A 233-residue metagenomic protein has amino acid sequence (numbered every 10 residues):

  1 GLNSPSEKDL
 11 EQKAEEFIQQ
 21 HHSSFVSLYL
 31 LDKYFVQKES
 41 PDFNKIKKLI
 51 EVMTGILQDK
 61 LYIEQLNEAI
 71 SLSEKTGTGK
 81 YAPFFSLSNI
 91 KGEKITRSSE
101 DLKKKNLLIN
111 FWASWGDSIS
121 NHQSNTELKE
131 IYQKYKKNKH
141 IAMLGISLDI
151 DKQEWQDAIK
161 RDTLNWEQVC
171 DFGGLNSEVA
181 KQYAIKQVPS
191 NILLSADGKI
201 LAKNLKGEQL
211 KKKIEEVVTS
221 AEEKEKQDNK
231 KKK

Functional and structural regions predicted by a protein language model:
G1-S99, K104-K105, K134-K137: Oxidative protein folding and maturation machinery
L102-L107, K137-I141, T163-N165, A196: Loop/turn elements at helix/coil->beta-strand transitions in domains of secreted/extracellular proteins
K103-K129: Conserved redox-active cysteine motifs that mediate thiol-disulfide chemistry, especially di-cysteine Cys-X(1-2)-Cys
I109, L144-I146, V169, I192: Conserved hydrophobic packing residues within short motifs/helices of P-loop NTPase cores of ABC-family ATPases
W112-W115, W155, W166: Signature tryptophan residues that serve as conserved aromatic anchors
S120-D162, G174-A180: Structural microenvironment flanking redox-active thiols in thiol-disulfide oxidoreductases
L164, D171-T219: Thiol/disulfide oxidoreductase modules built on the thioredoxin-like
E215-K233: Sec-dependent signal peptide cleavage junction
